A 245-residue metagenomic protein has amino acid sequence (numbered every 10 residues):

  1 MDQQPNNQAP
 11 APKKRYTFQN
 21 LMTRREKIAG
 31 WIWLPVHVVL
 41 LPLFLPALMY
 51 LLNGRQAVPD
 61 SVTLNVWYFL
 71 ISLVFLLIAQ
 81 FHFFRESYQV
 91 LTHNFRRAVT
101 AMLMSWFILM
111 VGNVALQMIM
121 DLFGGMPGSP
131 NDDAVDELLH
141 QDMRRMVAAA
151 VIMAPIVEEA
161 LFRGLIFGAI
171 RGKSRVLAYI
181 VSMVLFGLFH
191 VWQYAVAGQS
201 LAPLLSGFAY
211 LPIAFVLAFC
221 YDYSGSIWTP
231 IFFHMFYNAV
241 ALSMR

Functional and structural regions predicted by a protein language model:
M1-P127, A239-R245: N-terminal, membrane-interfacial amphipathic/helix-forming hydrophobic leader that caps and precedes the first
P35, V114, G128-A134, I180-L185: Short acidic/polar alpha-helix capping motifs at helix-coil junctions
A57-L64, D132-D136, Q199-F208: Non-cytosolic membrane-interface motifs at loop->transmembrane helix junctions
S87, L91, F95, H140 (+2 more regions): Juxtamembrane loop-helix boundary motifs flanking transmembrane segments in multi-pass membrane proteins
S87, L91, I119, N131-A134 (+1 more regions): Hydrophobic alpha-helical segments of integral membrane proteins, encompassing both true transmembrane helices
M102, W106, E137-R145: Alpha-helical membrane-spanning segments of integral membrane proteins, especially the hydrophobic core of TM bundles
V114, M118, D142-R245: Transmembrane helix-loop-helix hairpins at the membrane interface of multi-pass integral membrane proteins
F123-Q141: Membrane-interface interhelical connector segments
